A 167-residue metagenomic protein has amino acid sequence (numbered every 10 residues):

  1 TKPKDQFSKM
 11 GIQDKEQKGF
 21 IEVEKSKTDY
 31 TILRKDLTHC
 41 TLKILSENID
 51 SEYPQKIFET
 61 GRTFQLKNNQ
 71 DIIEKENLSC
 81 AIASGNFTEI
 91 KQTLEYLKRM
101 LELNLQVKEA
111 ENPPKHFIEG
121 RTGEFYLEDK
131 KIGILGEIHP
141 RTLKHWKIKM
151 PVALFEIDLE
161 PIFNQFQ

Functional and structural regions predicted by a protein language model:
T1-Q167: Extended beta-strand-rich architecture
